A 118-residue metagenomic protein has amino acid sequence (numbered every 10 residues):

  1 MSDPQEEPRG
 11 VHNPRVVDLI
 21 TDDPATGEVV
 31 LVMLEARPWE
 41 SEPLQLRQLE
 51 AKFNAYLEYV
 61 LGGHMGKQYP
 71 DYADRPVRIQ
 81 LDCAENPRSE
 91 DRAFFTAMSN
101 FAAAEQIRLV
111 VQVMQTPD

Functional and structural regions predicted by a protein language model:
D3-T21, T26, T96-N100, V111-V113: N-terminal intrinsically disordered, cationic/polar leader segments that include organellar targeting peptides
V29-R37, Y72-E85: Short glycine-rich, basic-tinged beta-strand/loop micro-motifs
A36-P38, Q45, V111: Acidic/negatively charged segments and metal-coordination signatures
E40-R47, S89-R92: Ordered, soluble secondary-structure elements with a strong preference for glycine-centered loop motifs and nearby
P43-K67: Acidic, aromatic-enriched beta-alpha/helix-loop junctions
R78-D118: Helix-rich interaction surfaces within compact, conserved domain-sized segments that mediate assembly or partner
